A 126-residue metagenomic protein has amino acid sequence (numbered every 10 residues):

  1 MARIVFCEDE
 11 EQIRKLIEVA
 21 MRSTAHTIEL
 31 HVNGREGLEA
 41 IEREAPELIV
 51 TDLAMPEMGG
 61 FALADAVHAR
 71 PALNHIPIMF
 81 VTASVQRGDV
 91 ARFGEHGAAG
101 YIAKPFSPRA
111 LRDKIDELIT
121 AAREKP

Functional and structural regions predicted by a protein language model:
E8: Conserved acidic carboxylate
K15-S23: Charged docking surfaces used in two-component/phosphorelay signaling
A25-V32, A40: Short hydrophobic/Thr-rich beta-strand motif most characteristic of the beta2 strand and flanking loop of CheY-like
E44-V50: Active-site beta3 strand of CheY-like receiver
M55: Receiver (REC) domain active-site loop signature in two-component systems and cognate sites in sensor histidine kinases
F106-D116: C-terminal output helix
